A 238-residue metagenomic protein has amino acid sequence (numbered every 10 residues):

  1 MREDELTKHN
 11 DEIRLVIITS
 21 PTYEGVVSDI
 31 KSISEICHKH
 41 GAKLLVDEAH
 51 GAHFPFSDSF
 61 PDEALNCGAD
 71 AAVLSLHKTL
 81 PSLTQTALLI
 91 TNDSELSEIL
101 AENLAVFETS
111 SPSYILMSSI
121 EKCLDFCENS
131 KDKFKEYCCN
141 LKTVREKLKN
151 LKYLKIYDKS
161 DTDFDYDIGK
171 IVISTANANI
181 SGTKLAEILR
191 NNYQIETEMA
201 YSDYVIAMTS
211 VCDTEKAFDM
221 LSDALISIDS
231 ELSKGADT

Functional and structural regions predicted by a protein language model:
M1-D158: Conserved PLP-enzyme active-site core in the AAT-like
K149-T238: Conserved C-terminal alpha-helix-loop-beta "cap" of PLP-dependent enzymes that closes/shapes the active-site mouth
